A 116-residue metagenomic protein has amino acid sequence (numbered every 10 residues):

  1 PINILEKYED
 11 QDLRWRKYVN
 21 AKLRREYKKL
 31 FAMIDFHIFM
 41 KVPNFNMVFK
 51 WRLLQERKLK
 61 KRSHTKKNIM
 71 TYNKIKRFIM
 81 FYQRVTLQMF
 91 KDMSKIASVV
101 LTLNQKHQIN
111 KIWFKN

Functional and structural regions predicted by a protein language model:
P1-N116: Conserved NTP phosphate-binding and transfer environment spanning the P-loop NTPase/kinase superfamily
